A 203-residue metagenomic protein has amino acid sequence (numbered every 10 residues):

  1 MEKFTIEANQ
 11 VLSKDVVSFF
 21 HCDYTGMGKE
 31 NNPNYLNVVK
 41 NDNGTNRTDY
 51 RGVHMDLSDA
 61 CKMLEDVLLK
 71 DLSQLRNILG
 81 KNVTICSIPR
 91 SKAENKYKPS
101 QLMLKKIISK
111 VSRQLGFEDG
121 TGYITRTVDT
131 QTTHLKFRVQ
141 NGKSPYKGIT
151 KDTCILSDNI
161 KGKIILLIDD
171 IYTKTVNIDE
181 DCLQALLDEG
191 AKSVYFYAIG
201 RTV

Functional and structural regions predicted by a protein language model:
M1-T84, S91-K98, T125-K161, G200-T202: Active-site-facing substrate-recognition patch
T84-I85, L115-T125: A short coil-to-beta-strand element that immediately follows conserved catalytic motifs
C86-I88, I168, Y197: Short hydrophobic segments within beta-strands
S100-K106: Charged helix-capping and loop-helix junction motifs
G120, I164, K192-Y195: Residues at the starts of beta-strands that form the adenosine-phosphate
K151-D152, Y172, N177-D179, Y197-V203: Accessory, usually C-terminal, subdomains that scaffold auxiliary metal cofactors
N159-L167, I171-Y172, E180-D188: Long C-terminal interaction/binding lobes of large macromolecular proteins
L183-V203: A short, conserved beta-to-alpha structural element at the edge of catalytic cores that scaffolds binding
